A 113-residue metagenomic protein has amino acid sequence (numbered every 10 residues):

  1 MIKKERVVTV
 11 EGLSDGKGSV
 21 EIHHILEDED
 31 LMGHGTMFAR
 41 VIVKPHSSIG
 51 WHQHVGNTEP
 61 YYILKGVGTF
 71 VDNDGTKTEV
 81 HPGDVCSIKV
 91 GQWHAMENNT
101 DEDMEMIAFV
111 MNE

Functional and structural regions predicted by a protein language model:
M1-T36, G50: A short, N-terminal "cap"/entry segment at the start of jelly-roll beta-barrel domains of the cupin/DSBH fold
H24-E27, A39-V55, V90: Conserved short histidine dyad/triad with adjacent acidic residue
I42-K44, V55-F70: Short, conserved beta-strand element in jelly-roll/cupin
P60, S87, D101-E113: A short hydrophobic beta-strand segment most commonly corresponding to one strand of the jelly-roll/cupin
V67-T69, W93, D103: Structural motif
D74-V90: Short acidic-glycine-tyrosine-enriched beta hairpin
E97-N99: Asparagine-centered strand-capping/turn motif at beta-strand->loop junctions
